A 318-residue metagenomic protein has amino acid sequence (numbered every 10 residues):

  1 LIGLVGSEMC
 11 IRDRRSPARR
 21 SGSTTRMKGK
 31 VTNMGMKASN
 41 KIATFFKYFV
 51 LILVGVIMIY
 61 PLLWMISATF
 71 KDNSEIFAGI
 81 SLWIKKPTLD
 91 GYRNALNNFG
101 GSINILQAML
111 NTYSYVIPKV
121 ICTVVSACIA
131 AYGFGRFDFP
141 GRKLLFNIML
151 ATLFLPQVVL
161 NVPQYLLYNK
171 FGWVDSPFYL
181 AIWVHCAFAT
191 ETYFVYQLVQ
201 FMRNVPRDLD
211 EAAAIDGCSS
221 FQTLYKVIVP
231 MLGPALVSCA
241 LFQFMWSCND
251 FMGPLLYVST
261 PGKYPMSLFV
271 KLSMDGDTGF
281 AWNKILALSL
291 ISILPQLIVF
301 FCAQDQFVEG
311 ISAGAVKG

Functional and structural regions predicted by a protein language model:
L1-D13: Single conserved hydrophobic/aromatic residue that forms the stacking wall/gate of nucleotide- or nucleobase-binding
R15-A18, G22-S23, C122, V229: Sequence-pattern detector for short linear motifs and compositional/periodic biases rather than a specific fold
P17-R20, T25-K41: Short, Lys/Arg-rich, polar N-terminal cytosolic tail immediately upstream of the first transmembrane signal-anchor
K37-G318: A structural signal for multi-pass alpha-helical bundles of membrane permease subunits that mediate small-molecule
